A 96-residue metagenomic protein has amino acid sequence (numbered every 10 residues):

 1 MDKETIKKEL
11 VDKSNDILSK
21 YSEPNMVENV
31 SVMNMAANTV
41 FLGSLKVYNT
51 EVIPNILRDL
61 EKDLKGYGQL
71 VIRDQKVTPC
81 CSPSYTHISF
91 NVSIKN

Functional and structural regions predicted by a protein language model:
M1-V47: An N-terminal amphipathic alpha-helical segment
L42-N49, F90-I94: Short beta-strand-to-loop capping motifs
I53-E61: A short, charged, amphipathic alpha-helix used as a generic interaction element across diverse proteins
D63-G68, D74: Short N-terminal edge-element motif at the start of the domain
V71-N96: C-terminal edge-of-domain segments
